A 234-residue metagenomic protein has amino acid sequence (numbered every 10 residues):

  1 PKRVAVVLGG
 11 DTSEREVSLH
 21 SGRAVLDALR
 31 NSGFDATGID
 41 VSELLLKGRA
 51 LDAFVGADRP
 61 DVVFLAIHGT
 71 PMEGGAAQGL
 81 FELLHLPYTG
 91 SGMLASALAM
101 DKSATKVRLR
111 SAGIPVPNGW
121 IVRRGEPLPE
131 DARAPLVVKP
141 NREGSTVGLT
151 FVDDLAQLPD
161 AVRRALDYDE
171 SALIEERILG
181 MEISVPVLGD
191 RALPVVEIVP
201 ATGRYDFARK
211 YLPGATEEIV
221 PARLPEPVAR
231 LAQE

Functional and structural regions predicted by a protein language model:
P1-L94, L98-M100, A104-V107, S111 (+1 more regions): ATP-binding N-terminal substructure of ATP-dependent carboxylate-amine bond-forming enzymes
K2-L8, V55, L98-M181: Active-site nucleotide/adenylate-binding loops and adjacent lid/helix of ATP-dependent enzymes
R15, L46, S145, E182 (+1 more regions): Conserved protein kinase catalytic core
G69, T146, P200-R204: Glycine-rich phosphate/pyrophosphate-binding beta-alpha loops
G90-S91, S145-T146, E217-I219: Short small-residue beta-strand/loop micro-motif enriched in glycine and branched aliphatics
D153-E234: Phosphate-binding site of ATP-dependent enzymes
